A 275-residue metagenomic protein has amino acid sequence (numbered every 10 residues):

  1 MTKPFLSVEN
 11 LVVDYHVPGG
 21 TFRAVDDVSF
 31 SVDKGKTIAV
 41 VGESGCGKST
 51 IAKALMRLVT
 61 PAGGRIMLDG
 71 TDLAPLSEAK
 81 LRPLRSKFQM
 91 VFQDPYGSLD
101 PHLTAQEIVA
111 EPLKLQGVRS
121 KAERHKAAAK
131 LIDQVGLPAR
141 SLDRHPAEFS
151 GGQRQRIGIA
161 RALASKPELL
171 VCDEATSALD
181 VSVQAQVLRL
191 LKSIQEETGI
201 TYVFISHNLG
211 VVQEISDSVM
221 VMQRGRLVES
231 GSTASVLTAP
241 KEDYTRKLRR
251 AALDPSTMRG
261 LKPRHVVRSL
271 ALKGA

Functional and structural regions predicted by a protein language model:
M1-A251, P263-A275: ABC transporter nucleotide-binding domains
S256-G260: Proline-centered turn/helix-capping motifs that create local helix->coil transitions or kinks
